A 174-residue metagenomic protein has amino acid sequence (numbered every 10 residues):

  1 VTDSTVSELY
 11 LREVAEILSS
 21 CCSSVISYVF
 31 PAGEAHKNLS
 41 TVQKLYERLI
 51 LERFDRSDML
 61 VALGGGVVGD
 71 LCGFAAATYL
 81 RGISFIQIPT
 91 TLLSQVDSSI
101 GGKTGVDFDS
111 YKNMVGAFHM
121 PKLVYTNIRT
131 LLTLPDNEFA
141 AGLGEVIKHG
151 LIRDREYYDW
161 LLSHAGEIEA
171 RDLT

Functional and structural regions predicted by a protein language model:
V1, V61-L63, Y125: Structural motif
V1-M59, K148: ATP/NTP phosphate-donor binding region
D3-S4, G64, D154: Helix N-cap/beta->alpha junction signal
S7-E8, V67-G69, L132: Glycine-rich nucleotide phosphate-binding loop and flanking beta-alpha elements of Rossmann-like dinucleotide-binding
L9-Y10, D70-L71, Q95: Phosphate- and divalent-cation-binding pockets in alpha/beta enzyme and binding domains that engage nucleotide-derived
E16-V25, S163-T174: Short, glycine- and charge-enriched coil/turn segments that flank and shape catalytic ligand pockets
F54-I86: Active-site and donor-binding regions of nucleotide-sugar-utilizing enzymes
G73-A170: A glycine/threonine-rich phosphate-anchoring loop and its flanking beta-alpha core in nucleotide/phosphate-binding
